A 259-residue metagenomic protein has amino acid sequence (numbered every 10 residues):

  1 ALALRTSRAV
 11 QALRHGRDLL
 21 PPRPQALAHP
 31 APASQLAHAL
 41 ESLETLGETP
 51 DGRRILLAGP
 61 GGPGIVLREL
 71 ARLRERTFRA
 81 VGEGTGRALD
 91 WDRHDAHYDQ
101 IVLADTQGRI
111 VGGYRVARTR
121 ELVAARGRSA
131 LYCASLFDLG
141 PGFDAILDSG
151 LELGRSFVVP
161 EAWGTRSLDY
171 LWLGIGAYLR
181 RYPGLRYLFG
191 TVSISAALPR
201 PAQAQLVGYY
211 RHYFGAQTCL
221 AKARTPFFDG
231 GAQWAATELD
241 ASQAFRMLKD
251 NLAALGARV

Functional and structural regions predicted by a protein language model:
A1-A28, T237-R246, V259: Non-catalytic C-terminal accessory region of glycerolipid acyltransferases and related lyso-lipid remodeling enzymes
A3, G52-R54, G150: A residue-level signal for beta-strand positions that form part of recognition/binding surfaces within mature
A9, L13, T77-A80, Y178-Y182: Short alpha-helical functional segments enriched in proximate histidine and acidic residues
P22-G61: Conserved N-terminal entry element of GNAT/NAT acetyltransferase domains
L46-A96, Q100: Short amphipathic alpha-helix that is part of the acyltransferase structural core
T85, E121-V259: Acyl-donor binding region in acyl/amide transferases
V102, R109-R118: Conserved beta-strand in the GNAT
